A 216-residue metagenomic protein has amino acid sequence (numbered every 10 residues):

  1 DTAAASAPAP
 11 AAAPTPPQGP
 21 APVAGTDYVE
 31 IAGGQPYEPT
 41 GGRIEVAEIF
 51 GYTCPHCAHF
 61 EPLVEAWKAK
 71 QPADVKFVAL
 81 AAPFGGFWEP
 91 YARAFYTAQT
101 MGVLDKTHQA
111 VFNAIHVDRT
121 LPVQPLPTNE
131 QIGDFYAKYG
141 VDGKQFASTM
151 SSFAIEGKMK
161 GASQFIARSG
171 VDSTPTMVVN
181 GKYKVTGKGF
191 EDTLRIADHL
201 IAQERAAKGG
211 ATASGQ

Functional and structural regions predicted by a protein language model:
D1, A137-Q216: C-terminal cap of thioredoxin/glutaredoxin-like
D1-G86, A206-Q216: Extracytoplasmic thiol/disulfide redox context detector
Y37-T40, G85, V123, A137 (+1 more regions): Short N-terminal micro-motifs specific to bacterial/archaeal maturation and metal-cluster initiation sites
E48, A58-E130, A167, Q203 (+1 more regions): Structural alpha/beta surface segment adjacent to cysteine/selenocysteine redox centers across thiol/disulfide enzymes
M101-T107, F135-D142: A structural motif
